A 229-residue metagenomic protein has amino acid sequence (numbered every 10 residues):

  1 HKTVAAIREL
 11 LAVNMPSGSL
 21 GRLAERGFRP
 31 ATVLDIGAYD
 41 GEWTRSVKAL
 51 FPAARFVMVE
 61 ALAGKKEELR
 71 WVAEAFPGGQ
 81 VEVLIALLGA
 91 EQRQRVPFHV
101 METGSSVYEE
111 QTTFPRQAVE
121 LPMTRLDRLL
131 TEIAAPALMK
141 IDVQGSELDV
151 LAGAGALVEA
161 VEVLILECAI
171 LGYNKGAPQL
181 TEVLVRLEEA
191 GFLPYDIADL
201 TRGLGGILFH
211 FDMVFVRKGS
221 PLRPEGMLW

Functional and structural regions predicted by a protein language model:
H1-W229: Phosphate/nucleotide-binding beta-alpha loop and adjacent structural elements of enzyme active sites
